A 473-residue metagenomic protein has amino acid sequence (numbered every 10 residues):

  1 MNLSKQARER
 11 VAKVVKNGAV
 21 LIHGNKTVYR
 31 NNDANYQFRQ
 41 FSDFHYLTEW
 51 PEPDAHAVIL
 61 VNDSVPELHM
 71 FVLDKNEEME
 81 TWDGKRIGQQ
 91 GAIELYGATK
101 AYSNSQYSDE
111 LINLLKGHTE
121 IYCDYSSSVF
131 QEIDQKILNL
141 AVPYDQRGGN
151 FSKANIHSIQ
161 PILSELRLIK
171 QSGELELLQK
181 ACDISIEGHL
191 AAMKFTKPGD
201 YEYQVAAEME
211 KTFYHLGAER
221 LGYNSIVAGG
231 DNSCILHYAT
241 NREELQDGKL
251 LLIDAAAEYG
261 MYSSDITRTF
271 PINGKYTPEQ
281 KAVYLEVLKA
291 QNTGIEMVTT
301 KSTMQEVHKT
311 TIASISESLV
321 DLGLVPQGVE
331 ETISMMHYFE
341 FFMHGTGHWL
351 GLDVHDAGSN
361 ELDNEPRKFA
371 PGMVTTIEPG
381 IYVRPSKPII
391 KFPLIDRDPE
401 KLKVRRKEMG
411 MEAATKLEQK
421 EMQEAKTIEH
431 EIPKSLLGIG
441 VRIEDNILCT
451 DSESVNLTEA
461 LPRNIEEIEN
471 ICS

Functional and structural regions predicted by a protein language model:
M1-S473: Active-site neighborhoods and metal-handling regions in enzymes and metal-associated proteins
